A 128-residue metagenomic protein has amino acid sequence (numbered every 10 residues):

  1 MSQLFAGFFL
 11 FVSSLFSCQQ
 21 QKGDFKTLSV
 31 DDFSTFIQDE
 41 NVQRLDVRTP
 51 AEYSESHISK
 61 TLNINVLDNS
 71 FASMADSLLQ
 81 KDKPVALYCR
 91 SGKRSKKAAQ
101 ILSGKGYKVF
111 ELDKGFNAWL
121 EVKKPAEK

Functional and structural regions predicted by a protein language model:
S2-F5, F16-F36, V42, A51-P84 (+1 more regions): Rhodanese-like catalytic fold shared by cysteine-dependent sulfurtransferases and DSP/PTP-type phosphatases
A6-L10: Hydrophobic helical h-region of N-terminal Sec-dependent signal peptides in bacterial secretory/periplasmic proteins
R44-D46: Structural scaffold elements adjacent to functional motifs in cytosolic proteins
Y88: Short, surface-exposed ligand- or partner-binding patches at beta-edge/loop junctions that are enriched in aromatics
